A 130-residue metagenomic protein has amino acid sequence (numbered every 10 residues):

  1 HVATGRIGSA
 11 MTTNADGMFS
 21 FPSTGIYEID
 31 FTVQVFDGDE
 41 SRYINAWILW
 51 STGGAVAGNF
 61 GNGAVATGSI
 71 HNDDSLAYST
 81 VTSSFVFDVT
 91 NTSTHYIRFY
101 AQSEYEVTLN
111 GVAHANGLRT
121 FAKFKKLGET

Functional and structural regions predicted by a protein language model:
H1-A10, D73-Y78, T92: Solvent-exposed, conformationally flexible loop/turn segments
H1-A46, T52, V107-T130: Terminal (often C-terminal
P22-T24, T52-G58, F87-Y96: A short, structured loop/turn motif at beta-sheet edges
Y27-V35, T80-F85, T94-S103: Extracellular beta-strand-rich recognition modules
W47-W50, F60, Y78, Y96 (+1 more regions): A residue-identity detector for tryptophan
A57-T90: Glycine-rich strand-loop-strand elements at beta-sheet edges
